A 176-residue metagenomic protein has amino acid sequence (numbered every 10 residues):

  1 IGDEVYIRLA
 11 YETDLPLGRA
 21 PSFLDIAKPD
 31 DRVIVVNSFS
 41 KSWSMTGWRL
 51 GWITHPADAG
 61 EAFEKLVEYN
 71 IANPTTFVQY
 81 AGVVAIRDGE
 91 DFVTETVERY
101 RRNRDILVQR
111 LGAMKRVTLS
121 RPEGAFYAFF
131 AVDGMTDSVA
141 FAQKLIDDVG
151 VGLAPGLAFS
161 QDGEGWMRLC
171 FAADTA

Functional and structural regions predicted by a protein language model:
I1-A176: PLP-dependent class I/II
